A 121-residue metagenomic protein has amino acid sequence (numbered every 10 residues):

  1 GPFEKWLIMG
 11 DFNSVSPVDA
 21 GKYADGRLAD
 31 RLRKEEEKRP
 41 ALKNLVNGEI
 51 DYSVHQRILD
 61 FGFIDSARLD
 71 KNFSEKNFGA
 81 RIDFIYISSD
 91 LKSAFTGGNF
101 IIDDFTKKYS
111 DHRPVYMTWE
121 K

Functional and structural regions predicted by a protein language model:
G1-I82, I87: Metal-dependent phosphoesterases centered on the DNase I-like endonuclease/exonuclease/phosphatase
A20-G21, S93, K121: Residue-level detector of alpha-helical segments with a strong bias toward transmembrane helices and their helix-loop
I58, D90-K92, Y109: A generic structural signal for short, solvent-exposed coil/turn residues that cap or connect secondary-structure
F73-K76, D104-K108: Short proline/glycine-enriched turn/loop segments at secondary-structure junctions
A80-I85, S110-Y116: Short hydrophobic/aromatic beta-strand or adjacent loop that forms the aromatic wall/cage of a ligand/substrate-binding
S88-S89, T118-K121: Short beta-strand-to-coil "C-cap" segments at the C-terminal boundary of structured domains/repeats, marking
S93-F105: Low-complexity, intrinsically disordered Gly/Pro/Thr-rich segments
F105-P114, K121: Hydrophobic, glycine-enriched assembly/anchoring segments
